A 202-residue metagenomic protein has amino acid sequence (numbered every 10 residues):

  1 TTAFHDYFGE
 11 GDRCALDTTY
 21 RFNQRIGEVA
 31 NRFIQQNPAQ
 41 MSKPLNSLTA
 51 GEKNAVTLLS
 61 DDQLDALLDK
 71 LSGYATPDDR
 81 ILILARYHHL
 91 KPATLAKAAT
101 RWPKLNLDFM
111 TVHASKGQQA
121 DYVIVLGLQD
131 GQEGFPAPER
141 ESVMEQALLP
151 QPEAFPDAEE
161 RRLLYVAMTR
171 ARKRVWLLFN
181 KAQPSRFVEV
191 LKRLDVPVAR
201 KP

Functional and structural regions predicted by a protein language model:
T1-F4, K91-W102, R186-D195: Short, aromatic/basic amphipathic alpha-helical patches
T1-K53, A199: Conserved RecA-like helicase ATPase core segment that couples NTP binding/hydrolysis to strand translocation
D6-F8, T49-G51, R101-W102, S115-Q118 (+1 more regions): Conserved catalytic network of the ASCE P-loop NTPase/AAA+ motor domain
R13-A15, V56-L58, F109: Conserved beta-strand scaffold positions in the cores of enzyme catalytic domains, especially in NTP/NDP-utilizing
T18-F22, A85-K91, Q183: Acidic, metal-coordinating catalytic cores used for nucleic-acid/nucleotide bond scission and strand-transfer chemistry
A55-A66, R200: Short acidic-hydrophobic, aromatic-tinged amphipathic segments that line or gate anion-handling sites
D62-Q129: Conserved helicase/translocase motor-coupling segment
P77, L105-N106, S115-K181, R186-V190 (+1 more regions): Conserved helicase C-terminal RecA-like lobe
